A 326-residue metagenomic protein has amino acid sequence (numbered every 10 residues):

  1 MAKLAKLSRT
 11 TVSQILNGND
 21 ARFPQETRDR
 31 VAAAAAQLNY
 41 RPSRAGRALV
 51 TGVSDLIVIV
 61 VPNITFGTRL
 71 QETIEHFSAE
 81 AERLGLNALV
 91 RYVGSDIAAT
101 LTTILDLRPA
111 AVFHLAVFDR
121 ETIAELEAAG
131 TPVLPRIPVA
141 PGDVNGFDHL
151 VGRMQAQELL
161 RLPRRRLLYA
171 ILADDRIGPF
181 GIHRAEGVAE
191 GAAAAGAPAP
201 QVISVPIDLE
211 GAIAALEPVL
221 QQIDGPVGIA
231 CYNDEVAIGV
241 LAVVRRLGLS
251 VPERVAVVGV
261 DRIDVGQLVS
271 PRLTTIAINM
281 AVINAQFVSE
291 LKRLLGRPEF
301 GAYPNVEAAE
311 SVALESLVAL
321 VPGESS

Functional and structural regions predicted by a protein language model:
M1-G52: N-terminal helix-turn-helix DNA-binding module of bacterial transcription factors
T11-S13, L49-I64, R165-D174: Short beta-strand segments enriched in small/hydrophobic residues
L38, L107-R108, L159-R165, V219-G225: Glycine-rich phosphate-binding loop signature in dinucleotide/nucleotide-binding domains
R41, E82-N87, P132, R165 (+2 more regions): Residue-level detector of anion-binding/catalytic polar loops
L56-Q157: Alpha-helical recognition/docking segments in bacterial nutrient-uptake and carbohydrate-utilization systems
V61-L70, V90-D96, P141-M154, Y169-A215 (+3 more regions): Hinge/beta->alpha junction and helix N-cap segments in small-molecule ligand-binding domains
R108-A116, R166-I171, V202-I203, I223-N233 (+1 more regions): Periplasmic-binding protein-like
P200, I213, E217-S326: Flexible loop/turn connectors
